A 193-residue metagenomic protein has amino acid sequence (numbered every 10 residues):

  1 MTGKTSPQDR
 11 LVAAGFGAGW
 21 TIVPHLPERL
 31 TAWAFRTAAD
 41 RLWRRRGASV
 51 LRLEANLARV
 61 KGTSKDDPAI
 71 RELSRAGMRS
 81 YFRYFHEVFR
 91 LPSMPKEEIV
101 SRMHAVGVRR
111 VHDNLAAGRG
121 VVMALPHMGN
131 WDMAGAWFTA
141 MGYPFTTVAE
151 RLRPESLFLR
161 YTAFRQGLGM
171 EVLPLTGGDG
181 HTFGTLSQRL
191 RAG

Functional and structural regions predicted by a protein language model:
M1-V122, G129: Membrane-proximal helical "anchor" segments flanking the first transmembrane region of inner-membrane enzymes
P92-G193: Soluble catalytic domains of membrane acyltransferases
